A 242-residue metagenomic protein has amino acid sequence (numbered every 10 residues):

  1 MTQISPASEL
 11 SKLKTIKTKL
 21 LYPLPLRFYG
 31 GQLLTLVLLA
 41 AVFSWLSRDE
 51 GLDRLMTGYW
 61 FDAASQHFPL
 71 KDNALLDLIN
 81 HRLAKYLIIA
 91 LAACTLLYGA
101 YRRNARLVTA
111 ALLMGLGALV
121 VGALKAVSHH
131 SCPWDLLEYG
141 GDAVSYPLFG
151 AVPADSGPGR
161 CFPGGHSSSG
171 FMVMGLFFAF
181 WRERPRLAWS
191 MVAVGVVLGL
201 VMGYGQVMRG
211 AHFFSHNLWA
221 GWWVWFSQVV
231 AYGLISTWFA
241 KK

Functional and structural regions predicted by a protein language model:
T2-A92, A126-S128, P133, G140-A143: N-terminal transmembrane-helix/juxtamembrane module of multi-pass inner/ER membrane proteins
I16-K17, R48, C94-N104, F177-R184 (+1 more regions): Structural signal for the C-terminal ends of transmembrane alpha-helices and the immediately following loop
L20-L33, Y98-T109, R182-V192: Membrane-interface helix-loop-helix junctions at transmembrane boundaries of multi-pass membrane enzymes, predominantly
Y29-G31, L36, F149-K242: Membrane-embedded catalytic cores of phosphoryl/pyrophosphoryl-handling enzymes
L34-L38, L87, A111-A123, V127 (+3 more regions): Hydrophobic, lipid-facing residues on alpha-helical transmembrane segments of integral membrane proteins
A41-W45, L116-A123, V197-V207: Aromatic-anchored segments of alpha-helical transmembrane domains
V42, L46, D53, L96 (+4 more regions): Alpha-helical membrane-inserting segments
R103-P185: Membrane-interface loops
